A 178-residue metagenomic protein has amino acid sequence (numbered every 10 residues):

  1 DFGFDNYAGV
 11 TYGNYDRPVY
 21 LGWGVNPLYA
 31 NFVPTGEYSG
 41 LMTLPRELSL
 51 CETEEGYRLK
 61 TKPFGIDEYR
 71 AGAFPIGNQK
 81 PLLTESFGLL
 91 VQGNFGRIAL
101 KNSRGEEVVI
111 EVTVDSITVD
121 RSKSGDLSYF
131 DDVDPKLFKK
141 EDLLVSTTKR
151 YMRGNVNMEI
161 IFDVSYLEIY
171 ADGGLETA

Functional and structural regions predicted by a protein language model:
D1-A178: Beta-rich accessory regions
